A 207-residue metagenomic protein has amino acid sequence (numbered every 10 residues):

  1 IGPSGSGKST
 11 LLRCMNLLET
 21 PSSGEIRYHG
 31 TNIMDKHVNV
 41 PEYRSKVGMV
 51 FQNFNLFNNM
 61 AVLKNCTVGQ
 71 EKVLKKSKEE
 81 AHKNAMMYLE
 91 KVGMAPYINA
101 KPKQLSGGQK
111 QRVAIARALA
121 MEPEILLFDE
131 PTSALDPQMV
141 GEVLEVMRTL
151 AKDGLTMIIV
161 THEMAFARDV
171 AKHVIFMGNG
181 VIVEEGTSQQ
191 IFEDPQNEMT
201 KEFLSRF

Functional and structural regions predicted by a protein language model:
I1-S188: ABC family nucleotide-binding domain
G178-N179, V183-E185, Q189-F207: C-terminal boundary and immediately downstream tail of ABC-type ATPase nucleotide-binding domains
